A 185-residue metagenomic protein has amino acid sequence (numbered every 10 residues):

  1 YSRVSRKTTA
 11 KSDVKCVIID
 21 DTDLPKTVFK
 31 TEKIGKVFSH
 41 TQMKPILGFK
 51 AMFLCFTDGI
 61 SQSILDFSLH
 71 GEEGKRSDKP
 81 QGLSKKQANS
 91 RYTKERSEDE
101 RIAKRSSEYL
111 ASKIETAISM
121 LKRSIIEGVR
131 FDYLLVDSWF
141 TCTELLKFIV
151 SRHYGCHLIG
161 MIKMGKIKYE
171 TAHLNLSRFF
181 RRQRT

Functional and structural regions predicted by a protein language model:
Y1-K86: Active-site-proximal, Lys/Arg-enriched surface segment that forms a nucleic-acid-binding/basic interface patch
G82, Q87-T185: An internal, acidic/charged active-site-proximal segment that coordinates divalent cations and/or engages
